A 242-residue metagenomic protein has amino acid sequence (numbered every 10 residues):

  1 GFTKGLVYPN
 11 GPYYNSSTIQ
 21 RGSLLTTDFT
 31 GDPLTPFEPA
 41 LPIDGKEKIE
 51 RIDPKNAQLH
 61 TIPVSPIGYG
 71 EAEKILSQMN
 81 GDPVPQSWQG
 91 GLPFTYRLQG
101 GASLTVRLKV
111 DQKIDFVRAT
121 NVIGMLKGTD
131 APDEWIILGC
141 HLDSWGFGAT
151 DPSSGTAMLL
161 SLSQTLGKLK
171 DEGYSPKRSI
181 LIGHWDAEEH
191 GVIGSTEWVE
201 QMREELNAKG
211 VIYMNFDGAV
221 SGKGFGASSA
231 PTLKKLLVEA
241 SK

Functional and structural regions predicted by a protein language model:
G1-L25, F29, T129, D133 (+3 more regions): A conserved hydrophobic secondary-structure block that centers on an alpha-helix together with its immediately flanking
F2-T3, R21, L59-I62, A131-W135 (+2 more regions): Short coil/turn connectors at secondary-structure junctions
K4, G11-Y14, E71-A72, K113-D115 (+4 more regions): Solvent-exposed loop/turn segments at secondary-structure junctions within structured extracellular/periplasmic domains
Y8-N10, N15-R21, S77-Q78, E134-I136 (+3 more regions): Short, solvent-exposed loop/turn and secondary-structure capping segments
P9-P42, K46, A102, K109-V110 (+1 more regions): Noncatalytic luminal/extracellular "stalk/propeptide" segments of secretory-pathway proteins
T26-P83, A131, W185-K242: Metal-dependent peptidase/peptidase-like ectodomains
P39-T150, S161-Q164, K168-E172, E200: Soluble metallo-hydrolase cores and metallopeptidase-like ectodomains found primarily in the secretory/periplasmic
T120-V122, E134-K170, P176-E200, I212-S221 (+2 more regions): Extended, hydrophobic alpha-helical segments in both membrane/secreted and soluble proteins
